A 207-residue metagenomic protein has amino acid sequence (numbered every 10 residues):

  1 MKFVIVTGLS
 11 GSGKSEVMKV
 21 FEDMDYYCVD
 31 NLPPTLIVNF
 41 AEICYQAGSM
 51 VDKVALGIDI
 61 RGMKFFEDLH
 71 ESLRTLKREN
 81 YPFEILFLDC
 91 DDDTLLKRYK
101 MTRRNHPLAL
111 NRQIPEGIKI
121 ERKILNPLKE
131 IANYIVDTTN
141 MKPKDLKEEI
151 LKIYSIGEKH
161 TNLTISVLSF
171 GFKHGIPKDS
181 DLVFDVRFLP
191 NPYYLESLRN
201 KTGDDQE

Functional and structural regions predicted by a protein language model:
V6: Hydrophobic anchor at the beta1->P-loop junction of P-loop NTPases
L9: P-loop (Walker A) phosphate-binding loop of NTP-binding proteins
G13: Conserved glycine(s) of the Walker
V17-M18: Post-Walker A alpha-helix
M24, C28-R74: Conserved nucleotide-sensing/catalytic segment adjacent to the nucleotide-binding pocket in NTP-handling enzymes
E79-R103, V136-D137, D179-P192: Conserved phosphate-donor/acceptor-positioning beta-strand/loop module used by diverse small-molecule
T102-G117: A charged helix-plus-loop insertion that forms the helical arch/lid used to bind and gate nucleic-acid substrates
E116-E207: C-terminal accessory "lid"/substrate-recognition subdomains
